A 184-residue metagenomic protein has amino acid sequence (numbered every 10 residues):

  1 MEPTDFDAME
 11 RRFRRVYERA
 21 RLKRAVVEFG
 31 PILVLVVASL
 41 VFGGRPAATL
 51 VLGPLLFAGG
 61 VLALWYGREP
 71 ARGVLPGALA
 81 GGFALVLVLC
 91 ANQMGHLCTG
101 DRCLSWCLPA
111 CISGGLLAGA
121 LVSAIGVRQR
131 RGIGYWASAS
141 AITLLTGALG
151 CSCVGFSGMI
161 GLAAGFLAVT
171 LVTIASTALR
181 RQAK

Functional and structural regions predicted by a protein language model:
M1-G77, L179-A183: N-terminal topogenic module of multi-pass integral membrane proteins
L35-P54, R68-R72, L89-C111, R131 (+1 more regions): Membrane-helix interface and helix-disruption motif detector
V61-Y66, L117-V122, A168-T173: Membrane-cytosol interface at the C-terminal ends of transmembrane alpha helices in small multi-pass membrane proteins
R72-F83, R131-A139: Cytoplasmic-side transmembrane-helix entry/capping segments in multi-pass membrane proteins
L79-C90, A139-A148: Small-residue-rich segments of transmembrane alpha-helices in multi-pass membrane proteins, especially helix faces
I112-I133: Alpha-helical transmembrane segments in multipass membrane proteins, preferentially the mid-helix core
R131-K184: Terminal transmembrane helical module of multi-pass membrane proteins
